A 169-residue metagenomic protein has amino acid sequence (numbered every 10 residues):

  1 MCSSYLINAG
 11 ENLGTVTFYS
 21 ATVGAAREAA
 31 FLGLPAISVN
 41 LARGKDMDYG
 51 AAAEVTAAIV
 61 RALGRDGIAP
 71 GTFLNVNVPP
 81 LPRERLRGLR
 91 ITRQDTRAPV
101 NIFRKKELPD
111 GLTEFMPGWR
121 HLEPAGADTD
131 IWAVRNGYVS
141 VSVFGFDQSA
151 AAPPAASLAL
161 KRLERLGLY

Functional and structural regions predicted by a protein language model:
M1-S3: Conserved small/polar residues in nucleotide/adenosyl-binding loops
E11-S20: Glycine/threonine-rich flexible loop motifs
A25-A29: Hydrophobic/aromatic ligand-binding patch that stacks against planar heteroaromatic rings of cofactors or nucleotides
A36, F73-L74: Hydrophobic/aromatic residues located in beta-strands of well-ordered beta-sheets within soluble catalytic
I37-R65: Short, glycine-/small-residue-rich phosphate/pyrophosphate-handling segment
R65, A69, F73, P79-Y169: C-terminal accessory domains and tails appended to enzymatic cores
